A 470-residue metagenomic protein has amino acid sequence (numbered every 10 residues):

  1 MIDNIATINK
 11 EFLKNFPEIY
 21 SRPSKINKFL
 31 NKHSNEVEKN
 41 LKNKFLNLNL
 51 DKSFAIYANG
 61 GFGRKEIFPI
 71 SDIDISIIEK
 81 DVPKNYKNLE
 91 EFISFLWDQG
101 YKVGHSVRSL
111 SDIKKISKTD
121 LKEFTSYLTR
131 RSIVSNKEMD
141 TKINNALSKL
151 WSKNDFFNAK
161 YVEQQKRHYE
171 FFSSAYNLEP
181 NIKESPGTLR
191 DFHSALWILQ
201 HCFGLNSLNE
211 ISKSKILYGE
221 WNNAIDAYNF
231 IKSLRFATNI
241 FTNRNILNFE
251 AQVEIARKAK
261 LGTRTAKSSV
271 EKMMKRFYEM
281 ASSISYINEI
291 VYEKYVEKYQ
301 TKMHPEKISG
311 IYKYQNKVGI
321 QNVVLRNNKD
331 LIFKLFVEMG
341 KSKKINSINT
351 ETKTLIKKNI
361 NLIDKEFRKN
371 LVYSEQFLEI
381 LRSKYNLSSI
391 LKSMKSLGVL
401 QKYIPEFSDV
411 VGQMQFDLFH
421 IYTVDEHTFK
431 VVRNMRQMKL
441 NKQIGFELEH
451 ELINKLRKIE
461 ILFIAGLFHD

Functional and structural regions predicted by a protein language model:
M1-D51, I70, S173: N-terminal regions immediately upstream of nucleotidyltransferase
D3, T7, F16, W151-V296 (+2 more regions): Conserved nucleotidyltransferase catalytic core and NTase-mimicking acidic/glycine-rich helix/loop elements in nucleic
Y20-H33, S174-E184, K317-Q321, S374-E379 (+2 more regions): Active-site flanking loop/helix segments enriched in acidic
S34-K42, L48, N85-M139, E163 (+1 more regions): Conserved catalytic core of two-metal-ion nucleotidyltransferases
N35-Y57, I198-K213, G219, F419-L462: Alpha-helical phosphate/pyrophosphate-handling elements in metalloenzyme active cores
V37-Y86: Active-site nucleotide-donor binding segment shared across nucleotidyl transfer reactions
G60, S71-I73, F192, L234 (+2 more regions): His-Asp-centered metal-binding catalytic motifs of divalent-metal-dependent phosphohydrolases/nucleases
K298-Q401, Q413: A cross-family structural signal marking well-folded subdomains
